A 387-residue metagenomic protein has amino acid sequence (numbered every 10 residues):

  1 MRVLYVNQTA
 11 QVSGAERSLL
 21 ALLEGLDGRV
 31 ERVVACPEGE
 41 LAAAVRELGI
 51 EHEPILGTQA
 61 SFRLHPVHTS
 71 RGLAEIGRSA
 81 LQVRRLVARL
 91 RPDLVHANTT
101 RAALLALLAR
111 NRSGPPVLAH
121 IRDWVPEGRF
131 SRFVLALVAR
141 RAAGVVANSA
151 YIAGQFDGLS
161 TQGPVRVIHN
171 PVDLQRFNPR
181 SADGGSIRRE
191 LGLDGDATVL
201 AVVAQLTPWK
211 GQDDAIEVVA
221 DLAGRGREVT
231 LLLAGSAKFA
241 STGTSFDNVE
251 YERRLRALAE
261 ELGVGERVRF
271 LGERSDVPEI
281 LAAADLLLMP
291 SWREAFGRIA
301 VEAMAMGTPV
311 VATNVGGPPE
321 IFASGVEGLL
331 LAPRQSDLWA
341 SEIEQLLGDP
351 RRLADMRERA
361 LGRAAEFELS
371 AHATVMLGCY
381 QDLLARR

Functional and structural regions predicted by a protein language model:
L4, D194-K210, I216-V219, L231-A234: Conserved donor-binding/catalytic core segment of Leloir-type glycosyltransferases
S79, A97-A103, I121: Short His-centered aromatic/hydrophobic patch
Y151, P171: Carbohydrate-associated surface elements
N178-L193, R254-L255: A short helix/loop element that forms part of the nucleotide-sugar donor recognition site in Leloir-type
R189, Q345, R352-E366, V375: A short, well-ordered alpha-helix in the C-terminal region of glycosyltransferases
E273, W292: Aromatic "clamp/platform" in nucleotide-sugar-dependent glycosyltransferases that forms part of the donor/acceptor
P309-A312, F322: Short hydrophobic beta-strand element within catalytic cores of glycosyltransferases and related nucleotide-activated
S324-G325, L329-S336, Q345-P350, A365: Conserved acidic donor-binding segment of nucleotide-sugar-dependent glycosyltransferases
